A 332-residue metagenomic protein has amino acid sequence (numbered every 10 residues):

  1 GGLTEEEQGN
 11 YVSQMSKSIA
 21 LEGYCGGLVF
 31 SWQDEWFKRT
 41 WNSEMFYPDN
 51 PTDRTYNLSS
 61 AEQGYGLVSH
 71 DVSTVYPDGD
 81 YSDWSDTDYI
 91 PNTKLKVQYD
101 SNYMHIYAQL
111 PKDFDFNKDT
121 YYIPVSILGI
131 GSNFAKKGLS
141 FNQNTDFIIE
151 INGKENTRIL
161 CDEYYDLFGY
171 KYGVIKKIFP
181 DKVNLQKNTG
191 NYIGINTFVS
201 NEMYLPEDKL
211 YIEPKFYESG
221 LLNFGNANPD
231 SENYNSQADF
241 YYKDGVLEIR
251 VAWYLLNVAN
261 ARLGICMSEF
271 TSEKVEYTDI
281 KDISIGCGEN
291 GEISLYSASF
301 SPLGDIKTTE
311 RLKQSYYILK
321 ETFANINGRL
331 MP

Functional and structural regions predicted by a protein language model:
G1-L28: Non-catalytic scaffold segments within catalytic domains of secreted glycoside hydrolases
S18-C25, V29-P91, T322, P332: Aromatic-rich peripheral "rim/lid" segments of glycoside hydrolase catalytic domains that contact and position glycan
Q33-E35, P111-D113, Y254-L256: Short, solvent-exposed loop/turn segments at secondary-structure junctions
R39-N42, D119, N260-R262: Short, solvent-exposed loop/turn and secondary-structure capping segments
G79, N102-K112, G245-W253: Short, well-ordered beta-strand segments enriched in hydrophobic/aromatic residues
D88-L205, C266-N290: Surface-exposed, glycine/proline- and aromatic-rich loop segments on solvent-exposed faces across compartments
D115-F116, I195-E202, G220-S297: Ser/Thr/Pro-rich, low-complexity mucin-like regions that serve as glycosylated stalks/linkers or repetitive adhesive
S272-P332: Long, compositionally biased interface segments
